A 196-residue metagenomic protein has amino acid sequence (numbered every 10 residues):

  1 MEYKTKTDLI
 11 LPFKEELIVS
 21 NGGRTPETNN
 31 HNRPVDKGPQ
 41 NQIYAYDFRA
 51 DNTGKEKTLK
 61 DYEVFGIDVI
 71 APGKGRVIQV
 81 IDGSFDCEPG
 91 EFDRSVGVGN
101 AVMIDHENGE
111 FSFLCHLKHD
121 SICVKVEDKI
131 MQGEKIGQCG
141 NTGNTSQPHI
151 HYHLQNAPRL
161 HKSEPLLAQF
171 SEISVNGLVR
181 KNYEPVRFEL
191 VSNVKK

Functional and structural regions predicted by a protein language model:
M1-T53, Y62: Non-catalytic extracellular/periplasmic "stalk" and linker regions immediately N-terminal to catalytic or recognition
E2-D8, I18-S20, I70, V96 (+3 more regions): Acidic, glycine-rich catalytic/binding loops that coordinate metals and/or anionic ligands
N21, A50, Q79, H116-H119 (+2 more regions): A residue-level detector for short acidic-glycine micro-motifs
D36-G38, T58-K60, E91-R94, G143: Short consensus segments that form the blades of beta-propeller domains, in both extracellular/periplasmic
E63-V64, P72, R76-K118: Zn2+-dependent peptidoglycan hydrolase active-site motif and core
G75-V77, E127-C139: A structural signal for short beta-strand/turn segments enriched in small hydrophobics and glycine
I81-D93, E134-I150, R159: Flexible, gly/ser-rich surface segments that form the specificity/activation loops bordering the active-site cleft
E110-G133: Short histidine-centered loop motifs in beta-beta connectors
